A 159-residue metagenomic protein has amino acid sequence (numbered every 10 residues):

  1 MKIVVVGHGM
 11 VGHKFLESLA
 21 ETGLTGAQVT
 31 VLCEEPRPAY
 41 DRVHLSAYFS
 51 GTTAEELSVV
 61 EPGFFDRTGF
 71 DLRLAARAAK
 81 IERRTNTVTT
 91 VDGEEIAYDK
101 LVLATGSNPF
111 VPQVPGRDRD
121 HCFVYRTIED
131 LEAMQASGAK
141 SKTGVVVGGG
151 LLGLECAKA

Functional and structural regions predicted by a protein language model:
M1-D71, A159: Beta1-alpha1 glycine-rich phosphate/pyrophosphate-binding loop at the start of Rossmann-like nucleotide-binding domains
I3-V4, V60-V145: FAD-binding core/adjacent interface of flavoenzyme oxidoreductases
G7-M10, R126, V147-G150: Glycine-rich Rossmann-fold phosphate-binding loop(s) that bind the pyrophosphate of adenine dinucleotide cofactors
G12, G153-L154: N-terminal Rossmann-fold NAD(P) dinucleotide-binding loop
F15-L16, D41-R42, R83-R84, P112-V114 (+1 more regions): Short glycine-/acidic-enriched loop or helix-start segments at secondary-structure transitions that form or flank
T105, L154-C156: Generic detector of well-ordered alpha-helical packing
